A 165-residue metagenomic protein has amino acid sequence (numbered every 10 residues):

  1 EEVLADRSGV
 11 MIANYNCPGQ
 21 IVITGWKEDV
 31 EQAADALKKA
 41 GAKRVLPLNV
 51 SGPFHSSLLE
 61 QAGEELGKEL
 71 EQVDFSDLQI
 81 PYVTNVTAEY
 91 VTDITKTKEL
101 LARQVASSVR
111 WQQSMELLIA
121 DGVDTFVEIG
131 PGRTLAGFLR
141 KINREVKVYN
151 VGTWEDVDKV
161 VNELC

Functional and structural regions predicted by a protein language model:
E1-A106: Alpha/beta catalytic cores of group-transfer enzymes, especially the acyltransferase/condensing modules of polyketide
D74-C165: Acyltransferase/transacylase module recognition
